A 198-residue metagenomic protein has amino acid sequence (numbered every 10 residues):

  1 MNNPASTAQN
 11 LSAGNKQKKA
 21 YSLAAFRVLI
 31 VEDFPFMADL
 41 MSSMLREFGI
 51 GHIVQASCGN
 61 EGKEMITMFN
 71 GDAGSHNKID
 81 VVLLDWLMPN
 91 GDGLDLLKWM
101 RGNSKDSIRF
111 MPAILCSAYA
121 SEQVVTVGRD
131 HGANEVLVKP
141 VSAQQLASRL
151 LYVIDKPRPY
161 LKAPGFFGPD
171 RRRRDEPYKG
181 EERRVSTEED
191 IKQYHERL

Functional and structural regions predicted by a protein language model:
T7-N15, D155-L198: CheY-like receiver
P35-N60: Two-component/phosphorelay signaling modules centered on CheY-like receiver
S42, D95, R109, A120-E135 (+3 more regions): Alpha4 helix (beta4-alpha4-beta5 surface) of REC/receiver domains from two-component response regulators
Q55-V81: Acidic, metal-coordinating helix/loop segments flanking the phosphotransfer/catalytic sites of two-component signaling
D80-L87, S117: Active-site residues of response regulator receiver
P89-N90, S121: The feature encodes the CheY-like receiver
D92-R109: Short amphipathic alpha-helix used as the core "switch/output" element in two-component signaling
V141-I154, K162: C-terminal output helix
